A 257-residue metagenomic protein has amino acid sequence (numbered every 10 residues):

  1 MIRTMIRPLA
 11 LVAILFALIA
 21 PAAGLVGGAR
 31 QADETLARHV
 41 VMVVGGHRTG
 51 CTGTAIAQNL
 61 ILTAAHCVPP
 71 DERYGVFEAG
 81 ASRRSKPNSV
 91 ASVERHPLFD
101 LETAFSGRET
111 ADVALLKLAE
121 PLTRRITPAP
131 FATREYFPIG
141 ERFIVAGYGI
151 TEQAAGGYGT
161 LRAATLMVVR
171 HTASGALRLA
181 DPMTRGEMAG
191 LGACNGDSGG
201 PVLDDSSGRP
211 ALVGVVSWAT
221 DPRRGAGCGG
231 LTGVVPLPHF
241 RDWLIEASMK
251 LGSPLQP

Functional and structural regions predicted by a protein language model:
I2-A10: Bacterial N-terminal signal peptides that target proteins for export
A10-A20: Bacterial N-terminal signal peptides
P21-R48, T52: N-terminal activation segment of mature serine protease catalytic domains
G24-T35, G75-R124, A132-E135: Conserved catalytic-core segment of clan PA serine endopeptidases
A32-L36, H47, A55-I56, P69 (+5 more regions): Extracellular/periplasmic catalytic domains that process cell-envelope and extracellular macromolecules
D33, H39, G50, A55-P69 (+4 more regions): C-terminal subregion of chymotrypsin/trypsin-like serine protease catalytic domains
V41-V43, E72-S85, E141-G147: Short conserved beta-strand and strand-loop elements enriched in small hydrophobics with frequent Asp/Gly
T110-V113, L118-G190, G230-L231, L237-D242: Chymotrypsin/trypsin-fold serine protease catalytic domain
